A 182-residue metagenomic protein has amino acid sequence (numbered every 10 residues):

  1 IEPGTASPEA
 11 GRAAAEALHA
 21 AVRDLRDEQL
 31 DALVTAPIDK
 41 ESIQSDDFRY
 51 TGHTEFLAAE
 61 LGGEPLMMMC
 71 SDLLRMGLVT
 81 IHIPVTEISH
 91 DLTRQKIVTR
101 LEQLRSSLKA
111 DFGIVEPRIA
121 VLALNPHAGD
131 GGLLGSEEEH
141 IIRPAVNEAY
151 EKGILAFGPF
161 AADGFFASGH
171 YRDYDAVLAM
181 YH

Functional and structural regions predicted by a protein language model:
I1-G52, Q95-M180: Contiguous, glycine/small-aliphatic-enriched amphipathic segments in soluble metabolic enzymes
A32, E64-L66, R75, L155: Proline-centered loop/turn at the N-terminus of a beta-strand
I43, G62, I81-T86, H90 (+2 more regions): A broad detector of the eukaryotic-type serine/threonine protein kinase catalytic domain
S45-D72, Y150: Short, acidic/small-residue loops that bind anionic groups at enzyme active sites
M69-T99: Ligand-binding beta-strand-loop-alpha-helix segment within the catalytic cores of soluble metabolic enzymes
